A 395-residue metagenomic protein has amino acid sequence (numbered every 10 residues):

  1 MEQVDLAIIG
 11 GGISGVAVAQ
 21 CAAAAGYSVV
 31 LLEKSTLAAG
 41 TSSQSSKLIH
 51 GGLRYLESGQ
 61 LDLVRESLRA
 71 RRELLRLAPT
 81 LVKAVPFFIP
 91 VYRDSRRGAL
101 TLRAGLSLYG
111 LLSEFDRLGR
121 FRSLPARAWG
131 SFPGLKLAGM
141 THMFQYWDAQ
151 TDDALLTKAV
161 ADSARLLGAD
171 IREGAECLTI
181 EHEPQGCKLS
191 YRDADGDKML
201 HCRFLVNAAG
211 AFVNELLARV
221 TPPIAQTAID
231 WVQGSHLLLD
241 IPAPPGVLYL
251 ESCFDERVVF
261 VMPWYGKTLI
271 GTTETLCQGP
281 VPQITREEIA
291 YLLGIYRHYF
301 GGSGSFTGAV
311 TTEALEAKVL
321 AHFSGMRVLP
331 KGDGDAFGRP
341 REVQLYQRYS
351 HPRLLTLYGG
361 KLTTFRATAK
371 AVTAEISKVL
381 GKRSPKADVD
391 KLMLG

Functional and structural regions predicted by a protein language model:
M1-S14: Beta1/beta-strand and adjacent pyrophosphate-binding region of the FAD-binding site in flavoprotein oxidoreductases
E2-V4, D195-F204: Core beta-strand elements of the Rossmann-like FAD/NAD(P) dinucleotide-binding domain in flavoenzyme oxidoreductases
A23-Q44: Glycine-rich FAD pyrophosphate-binding loop
K47-P133: Dinucleotide-binding Rossmann-like beta1-alpha1 core, especially the glycine-rich loop that anchors the ADP
W129-L167, K188, T273-P280, P352-G359: Helix-loop-beta segment of a Rossmann-like dinucleotide-binding subdomain
L155, S163, T221-P244, Y249-I270 (+1 more regions): C-terminal catalytic lobe of FAD-dependent flavoproteins
E173-C187: A conserved short coil-to-beta-strand element within the FAD-binding core of flavoproteins
N207-P222: Flavin (primarily FAD) binding-site architecture
